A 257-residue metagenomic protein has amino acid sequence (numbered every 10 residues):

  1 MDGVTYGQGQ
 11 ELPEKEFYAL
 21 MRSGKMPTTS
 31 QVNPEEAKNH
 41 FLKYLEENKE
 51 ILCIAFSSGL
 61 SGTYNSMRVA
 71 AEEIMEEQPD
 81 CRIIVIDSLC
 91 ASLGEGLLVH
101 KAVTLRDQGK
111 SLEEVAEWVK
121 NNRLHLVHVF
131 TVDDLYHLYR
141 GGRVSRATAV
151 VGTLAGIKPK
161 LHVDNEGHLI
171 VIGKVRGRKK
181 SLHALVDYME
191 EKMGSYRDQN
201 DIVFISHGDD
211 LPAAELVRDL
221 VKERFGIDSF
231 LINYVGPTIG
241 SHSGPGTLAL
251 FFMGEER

Functional and structural regions predicted by a protein language model:
M1-E36: N-terminal glycine-rich anion-binding loop in soluble enzyme alpha/beta folds
M1-T5, L60-T63, M67-E72, Q78 (+3 more regions): Mixed-charge interfacial surface used for oligomerization/domain docking and macromolecular partner engagement
L20, N48-C53, E76-I86, I232: Glycine/charged-rich beta-loop-alpha catalytic/anionic-binding loops adjacent to active sites
V32-A71, M75: Active-site cofactor/cluster-binding pocket
